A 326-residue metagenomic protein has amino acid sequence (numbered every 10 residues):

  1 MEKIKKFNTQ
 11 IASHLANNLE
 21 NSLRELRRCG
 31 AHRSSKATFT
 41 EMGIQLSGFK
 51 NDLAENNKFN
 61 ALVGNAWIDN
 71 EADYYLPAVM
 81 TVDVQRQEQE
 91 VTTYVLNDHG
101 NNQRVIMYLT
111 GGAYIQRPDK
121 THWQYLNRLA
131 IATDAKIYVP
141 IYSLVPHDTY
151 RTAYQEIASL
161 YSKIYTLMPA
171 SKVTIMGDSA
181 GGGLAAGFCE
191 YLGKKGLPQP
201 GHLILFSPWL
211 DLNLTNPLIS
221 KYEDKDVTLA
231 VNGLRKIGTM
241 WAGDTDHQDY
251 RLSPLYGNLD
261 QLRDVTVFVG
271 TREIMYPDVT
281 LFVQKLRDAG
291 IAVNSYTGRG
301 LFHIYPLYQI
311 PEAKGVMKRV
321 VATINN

Functional and structural regions predicted by a protein language model:
M1-G100: A glycine/proline-hinged amphipathic helix-loop "lid/cap" segment that gates access to hydrophobic ligand pockets
E88-Y94, N101-N326: Alpha/beta-hydrolase superfamily serine-hydrolase fold, recognizing
